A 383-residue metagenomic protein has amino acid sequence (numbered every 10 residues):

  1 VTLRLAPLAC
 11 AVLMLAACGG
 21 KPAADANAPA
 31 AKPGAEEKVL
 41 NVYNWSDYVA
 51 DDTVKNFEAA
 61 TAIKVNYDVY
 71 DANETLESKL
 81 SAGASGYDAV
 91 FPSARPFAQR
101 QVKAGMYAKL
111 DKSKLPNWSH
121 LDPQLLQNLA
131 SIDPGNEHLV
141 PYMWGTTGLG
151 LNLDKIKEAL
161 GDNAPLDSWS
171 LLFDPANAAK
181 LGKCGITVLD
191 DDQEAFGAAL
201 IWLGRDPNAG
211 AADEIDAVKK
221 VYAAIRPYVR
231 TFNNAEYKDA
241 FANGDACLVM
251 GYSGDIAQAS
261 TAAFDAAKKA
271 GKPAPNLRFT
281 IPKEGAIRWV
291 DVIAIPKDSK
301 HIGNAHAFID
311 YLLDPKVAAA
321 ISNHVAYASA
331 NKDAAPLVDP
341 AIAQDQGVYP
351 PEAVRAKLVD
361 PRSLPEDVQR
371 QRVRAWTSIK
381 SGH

Functional and structural regions predicted by a protein language model:
C18-G20, A26-Q101: Early extracytoplasmic/lumenal segment of secretory-pathway proteins
I63, G83-P92, M106-Y107, G182-C184 (+1 more regions): Alpha-to-beta junction loops
S85-V90, A108-D154: A structural signal for short loop-to-beta-strand junctions that line the ligand-binding cleft of periplasmic/secreted
A108-S119, A267-I287, P296-S299: Short beta-strand->loop
T187-R278: Ligand-binding pocket segment of bilobal, Venus flytrap-like solute-binding proteins
D291, P296-A356: Mature extracytoplasmic/periplasmic domains
E352-H383: Conserved C-terminal helix/tail region of periplasmic/extracytoplasmic solute-binding proteins
